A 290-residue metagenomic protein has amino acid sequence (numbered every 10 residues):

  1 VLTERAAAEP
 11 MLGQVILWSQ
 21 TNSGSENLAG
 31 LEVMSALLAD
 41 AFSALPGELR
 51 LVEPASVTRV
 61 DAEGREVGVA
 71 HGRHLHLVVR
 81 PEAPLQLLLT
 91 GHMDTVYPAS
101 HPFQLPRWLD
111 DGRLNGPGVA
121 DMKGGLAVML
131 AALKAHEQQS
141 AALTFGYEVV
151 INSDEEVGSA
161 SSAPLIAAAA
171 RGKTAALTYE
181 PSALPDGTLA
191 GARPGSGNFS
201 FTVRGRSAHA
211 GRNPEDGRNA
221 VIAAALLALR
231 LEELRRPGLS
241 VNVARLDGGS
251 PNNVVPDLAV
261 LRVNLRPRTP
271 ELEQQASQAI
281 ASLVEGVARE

Functional and structural regions predicted by a protein language model:
V1-T3, G13, Q20-S23, A39-E48 (+5 more regions): Metal-dependent amide/peptide-bond hydrolase catalytic core, centered on the "pita-bread" metallohydrolase fold
L2-P117, Q138: Acidic/His- and Gly-rich active-site-bordering loop/insert found across diverse amide/peptide-bond hydrolases
R80-E82, R107, D121, A141-A142 (+4 more regions): Solvent-exposed alpha-helices and their adjacent loops that cap or buttress functional pockets in soluble metabolic
A83-L87, F103, D110-D111, L143-Y147 (+3 more regions): Short coil/turn connectors at secondary-structure junctions
L87-L89, L177, R206: Residue-level marker for buried hydrophobic side chains located in beta-strands that build the well-ordered beta-sheet
D94-D110, K173, L177, A190-T202: Acidic-glycine-rich active-site phosphate/pyrophosphate-binding loop
G112-A127, H209: Glycine/serine-rich anion-binding loops at beta->alpha junctions that coordinate negatively charged ligand groups
M122-P194, V243: Acidic/histidine-rich catalytic neighborhood of metal-dependent amide-processing enzymes
